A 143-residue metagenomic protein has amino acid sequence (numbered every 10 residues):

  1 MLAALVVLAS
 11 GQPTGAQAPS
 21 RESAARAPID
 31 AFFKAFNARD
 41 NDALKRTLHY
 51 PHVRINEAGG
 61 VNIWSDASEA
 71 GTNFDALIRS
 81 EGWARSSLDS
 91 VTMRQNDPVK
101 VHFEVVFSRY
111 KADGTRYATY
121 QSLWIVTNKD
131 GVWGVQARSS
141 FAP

Functional and structural regions predicted by a protein language model:
L8-R46, Y50, A67-S68: Short, low-complexity N-terminal intrinsically disordered segments enriched in polar/charged residues
N41-V91: A solvent-exposed, acidic/Ser-Thr-rich amphipathic alpha-helical stretch
P51-V53, E104-Y110: Generic short beta-strand segments
R85, V99-F107: A short hydrophobic beta-strand element
L88-R94, F107-R109, Q121-T127: Hydrophobic/aromatic beta-strand elements that line small-molecule binding cavities or substrate pockets in beta-rich
M93-V101, V126-W133: A short, structured loop/turn motif at beta-sheet edges
R109-Y117: Short, cysteine-centered beta-strand-loop-beta hairpins and adjacent loop/turn segments enriched in charged/polar
Y117-P143: Short beta-strand edge/turn micro-motifs at domain boundaries
